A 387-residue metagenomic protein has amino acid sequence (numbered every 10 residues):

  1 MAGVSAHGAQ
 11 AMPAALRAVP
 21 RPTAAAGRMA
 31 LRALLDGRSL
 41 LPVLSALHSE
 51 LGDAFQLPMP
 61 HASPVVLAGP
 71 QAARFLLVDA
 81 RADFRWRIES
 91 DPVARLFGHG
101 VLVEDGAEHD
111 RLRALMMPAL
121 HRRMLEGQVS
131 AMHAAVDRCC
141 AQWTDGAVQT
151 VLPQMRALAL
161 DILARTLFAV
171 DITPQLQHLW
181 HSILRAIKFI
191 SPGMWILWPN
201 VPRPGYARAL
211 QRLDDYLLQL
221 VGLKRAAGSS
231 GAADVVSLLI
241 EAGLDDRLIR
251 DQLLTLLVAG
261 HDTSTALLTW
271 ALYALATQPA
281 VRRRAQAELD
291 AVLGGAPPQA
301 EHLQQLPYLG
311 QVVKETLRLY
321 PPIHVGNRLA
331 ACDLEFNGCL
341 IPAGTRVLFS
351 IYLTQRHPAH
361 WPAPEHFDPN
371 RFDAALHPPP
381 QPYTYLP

Functional and structural regions predicted by a protein language model:
A2-S49, F55, P60-S63, P70-F75 (+6 more regions): Cytochrome P450 catalytic-domain helical core, especially the substrate-recognition surface and oxygen-activation
R32-L35, H121-R123, L210-L268, R282 (+1 more regions): Conserved cytochrome P450 catalytic core segment spanning the I/J/K helices
A159, H261-E288: Cytochrome P450 catalytic-core helices
L163, L217, L239, G260 (+4 more regions): Conserved hydrophobic/aromatic pocket- or pore-lining residues that grip, position, or stack substrates in active sites
D171-I172, S191, L220-A232, A280 (+3 more regions): Proline-centered turn/helix-capping motifs that create local helix->coil transitions or kinks
S237, F349-H377: Conserved cytochrome P450 K-helix/beta-meander segment immediately N-terminal to the heme-binding cysteine loop
V258-D262, C339-P342, H377, P382-P387: Cytochrome P450 heme-iron axial ligand motif
